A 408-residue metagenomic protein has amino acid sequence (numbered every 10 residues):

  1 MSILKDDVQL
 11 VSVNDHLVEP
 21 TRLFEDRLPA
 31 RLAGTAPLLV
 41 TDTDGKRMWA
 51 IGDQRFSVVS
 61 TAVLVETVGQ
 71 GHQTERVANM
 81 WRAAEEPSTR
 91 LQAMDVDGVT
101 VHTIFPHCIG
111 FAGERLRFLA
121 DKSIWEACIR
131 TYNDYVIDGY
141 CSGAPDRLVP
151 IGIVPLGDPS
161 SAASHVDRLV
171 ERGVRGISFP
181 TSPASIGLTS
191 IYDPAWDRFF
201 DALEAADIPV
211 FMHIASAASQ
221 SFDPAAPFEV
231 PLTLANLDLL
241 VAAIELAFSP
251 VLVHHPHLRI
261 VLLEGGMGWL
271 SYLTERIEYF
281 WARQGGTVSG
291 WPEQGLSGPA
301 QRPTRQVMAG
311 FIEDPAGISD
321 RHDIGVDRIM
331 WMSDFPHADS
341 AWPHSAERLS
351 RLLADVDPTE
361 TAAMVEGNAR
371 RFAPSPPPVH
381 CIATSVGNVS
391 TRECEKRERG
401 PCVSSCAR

Functional and structural regions predicted by a protein language model:
S2-Q9, E19-Q70, A78-A83, P87-V96 (+12 more regions): Mid-to-C-terminal alpha-helical segments outside catalytic/metal-binding sites
L10, D15, Q73-N79, D95-R117 (+2 more regions): Divalent metal-dependent hydrolysis catalytic cores, especially in the metallo-beta-lactamase
Q70-E75, G110-I124, S160, P227: Surface-exposed, active-site-proximal loop segments in enzymatic domains
F105-G110, I214-A218, P336-A338: Short glycine-enriched loops at secondary-structure junctions
F111-R115, A218-A226, S340-W342: Short acidic/His/Gly/Ser-rich catalytic and metal-binding motifs that mark active-site loops of diverse hydrolases
L116-D121, P224-L234, S345-S350: Short glycine/proline- and charge-enriched loop/turn segments that cap or connect secondary-structure elements
K122-G139: Active-site-proximal gating segment of KS-fold condensing enzymes and close homologs
I124, C141, D146-L148, V154 (+3 more regions): Catalytic pocket-lining loop regions of alpha/beta-barrel enzymes, especially the amidohydrolase/enolase/GH5 lineages
